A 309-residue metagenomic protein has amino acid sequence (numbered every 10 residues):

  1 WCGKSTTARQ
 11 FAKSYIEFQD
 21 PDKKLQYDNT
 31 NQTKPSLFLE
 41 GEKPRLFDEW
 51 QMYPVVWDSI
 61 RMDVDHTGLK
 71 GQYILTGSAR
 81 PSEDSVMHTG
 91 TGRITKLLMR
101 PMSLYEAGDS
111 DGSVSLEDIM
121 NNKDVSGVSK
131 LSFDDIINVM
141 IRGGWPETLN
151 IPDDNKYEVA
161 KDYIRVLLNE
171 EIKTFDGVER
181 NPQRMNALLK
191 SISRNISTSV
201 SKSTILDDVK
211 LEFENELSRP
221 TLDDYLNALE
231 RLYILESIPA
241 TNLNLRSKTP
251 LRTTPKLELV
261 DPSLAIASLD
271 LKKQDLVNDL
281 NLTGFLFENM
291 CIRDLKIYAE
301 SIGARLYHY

Functional and structural regions predicted by a protein language model:
G3-K4: Conserved glycine(s) of the Walker
T7-A8: Hydrophobic positions on the alpha1 helix immediately C-terminal to the Walker A/P-loop
F11-K23, E300: Post-Walker A helix-loop "phosphate-sensing" segment adjacent to the P-loop in P-loop NTPases
P21, S78-E83, P101-Y105, N155 (+2 more regions): Conserved nucleotide-binding/hydrolysis micro-motifs of P-loop NTPases
K24-I74: Conserved nucleotide-sensing/catalytic segment adjacent to the nucleotide-binding pocket in NTP-handling enzymes
H66-V86, L229: Sensor-1/coupling segment of RecA-like P-loop NTPase cores
D84-T198: Interdomain motor-coupling "hinge/lid" segment immediately C-terminal to the ATP-binding subdomain of NTP-driven enzymes
L149, D153-Y309: Accessory nucleic acid-recognition modules appended to NTPase machines
